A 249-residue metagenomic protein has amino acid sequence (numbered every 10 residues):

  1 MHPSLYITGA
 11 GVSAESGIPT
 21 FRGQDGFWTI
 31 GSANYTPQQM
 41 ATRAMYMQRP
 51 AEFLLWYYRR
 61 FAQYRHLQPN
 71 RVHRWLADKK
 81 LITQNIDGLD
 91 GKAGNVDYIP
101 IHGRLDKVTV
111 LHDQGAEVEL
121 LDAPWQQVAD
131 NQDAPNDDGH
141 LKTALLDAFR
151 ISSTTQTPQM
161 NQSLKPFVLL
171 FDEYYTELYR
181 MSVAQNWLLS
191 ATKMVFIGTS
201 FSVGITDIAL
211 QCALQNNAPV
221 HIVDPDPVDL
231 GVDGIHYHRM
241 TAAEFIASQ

Functional and structural regions predicted by a protein language model:
M1-Q249: Conserved catalytic core of sirtuin-type NAD+-dependent deacylases
